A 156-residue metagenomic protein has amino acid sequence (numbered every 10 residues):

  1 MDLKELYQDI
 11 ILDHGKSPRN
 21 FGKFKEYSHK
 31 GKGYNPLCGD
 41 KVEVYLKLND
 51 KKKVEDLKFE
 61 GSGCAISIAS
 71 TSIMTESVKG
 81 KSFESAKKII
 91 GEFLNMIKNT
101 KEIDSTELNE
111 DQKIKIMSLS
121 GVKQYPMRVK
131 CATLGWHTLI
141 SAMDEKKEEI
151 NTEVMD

Functional and structural regions predicted by a protein language model:
M1-G22, F83-D156: C-terminal binding/interaction regions
F21-G61: Structured beta-strand/loop patches that form or line metal/cofactor-binding pockets in enzymes
C38, C64, C131: Functionally engaged cysteine thiol sites
G61, K79-G80, G135: A generic structural motif
S62-I68: Short, thiol/selenol-centered motifs that function as redox-active sites or metal-ligating centers
S70-S82: Alpha-helical support elements that line or immediately flank enzyme active sites and cofactor-binding pockets
